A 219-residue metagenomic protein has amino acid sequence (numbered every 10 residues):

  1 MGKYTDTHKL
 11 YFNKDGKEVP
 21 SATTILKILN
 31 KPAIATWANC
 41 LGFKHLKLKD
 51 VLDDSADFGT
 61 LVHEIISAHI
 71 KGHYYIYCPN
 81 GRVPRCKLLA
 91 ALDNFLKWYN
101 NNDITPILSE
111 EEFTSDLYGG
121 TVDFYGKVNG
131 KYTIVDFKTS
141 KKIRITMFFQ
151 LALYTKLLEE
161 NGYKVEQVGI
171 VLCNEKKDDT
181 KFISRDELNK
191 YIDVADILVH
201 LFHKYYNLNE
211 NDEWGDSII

Functional and structural regions predicted by a protein language model:
M1, I218-I219: C-terminal end-of-chain micro-motif
M1-G119: Metal-dependent nuclease catalytic cores that hydrolyze phosphodiester bonds in DNA/RNA, characterized by
E111-S217: Nucleic-acid nuclease catalytic cores
